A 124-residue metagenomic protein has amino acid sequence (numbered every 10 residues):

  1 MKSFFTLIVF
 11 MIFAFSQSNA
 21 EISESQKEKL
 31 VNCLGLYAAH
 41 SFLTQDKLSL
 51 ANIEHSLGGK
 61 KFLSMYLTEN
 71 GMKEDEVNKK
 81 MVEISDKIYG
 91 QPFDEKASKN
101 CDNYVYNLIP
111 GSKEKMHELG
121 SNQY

Functional and structural regions predicted by a protein language model:
F4-S16: Sec-dependent N-terminal signal peptides
T6-V9, K27, P92: Residue-level signal for the start and early helices of compact helical domains
I22-M72: Short N-proximal segments of mature Sec-exported proteins
L50-Y124: Compact alpha-helical subdomains of small soluble proteins
